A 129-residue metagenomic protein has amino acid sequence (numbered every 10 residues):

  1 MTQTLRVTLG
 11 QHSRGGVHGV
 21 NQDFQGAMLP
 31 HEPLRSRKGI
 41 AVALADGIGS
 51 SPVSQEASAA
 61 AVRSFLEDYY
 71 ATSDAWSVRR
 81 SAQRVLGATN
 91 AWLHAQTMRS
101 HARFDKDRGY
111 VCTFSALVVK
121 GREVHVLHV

Functional and structural regions predicted by a protein language model:
M1-V129: PP2C/PPM-type serine/threonine phosphatase catalytic domain
